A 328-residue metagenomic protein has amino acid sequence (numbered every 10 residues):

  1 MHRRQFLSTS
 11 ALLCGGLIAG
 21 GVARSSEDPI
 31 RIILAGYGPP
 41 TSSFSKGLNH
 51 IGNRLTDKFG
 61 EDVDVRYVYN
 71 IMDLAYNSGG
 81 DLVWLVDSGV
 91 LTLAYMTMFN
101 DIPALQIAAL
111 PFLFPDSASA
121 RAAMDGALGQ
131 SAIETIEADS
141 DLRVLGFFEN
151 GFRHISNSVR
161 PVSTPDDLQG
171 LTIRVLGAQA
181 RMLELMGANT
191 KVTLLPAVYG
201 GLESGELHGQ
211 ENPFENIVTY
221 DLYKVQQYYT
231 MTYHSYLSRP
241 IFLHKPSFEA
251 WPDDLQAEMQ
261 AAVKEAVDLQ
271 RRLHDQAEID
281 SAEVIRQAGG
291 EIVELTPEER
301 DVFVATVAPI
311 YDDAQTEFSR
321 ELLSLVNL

Functional and structural regions predicted by a protein language model:
H2-S119, E137-L328: N-terminal secretory/targeting leader peptides
S119-E134: A gly/proline- and charged-residue-enriched helix-loop-helix capping module
